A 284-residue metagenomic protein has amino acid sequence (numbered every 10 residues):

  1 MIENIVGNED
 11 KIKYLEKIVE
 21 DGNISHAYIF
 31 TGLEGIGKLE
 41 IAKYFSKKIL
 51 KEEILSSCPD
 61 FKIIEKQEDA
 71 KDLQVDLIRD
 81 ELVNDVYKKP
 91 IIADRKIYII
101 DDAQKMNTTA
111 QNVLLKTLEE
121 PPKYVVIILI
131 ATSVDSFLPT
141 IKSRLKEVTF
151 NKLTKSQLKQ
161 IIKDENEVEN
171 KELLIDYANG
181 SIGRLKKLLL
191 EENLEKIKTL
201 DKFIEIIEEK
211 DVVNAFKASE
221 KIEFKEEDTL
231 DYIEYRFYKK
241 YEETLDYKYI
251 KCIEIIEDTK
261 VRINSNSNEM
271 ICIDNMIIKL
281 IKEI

Functional and structural regions predicted by a protein language model:
M1-I54, K123-V126, S133-I284: Charged, glycine-rich active-site and insertion segments that engage polyanionic ligands
L15-V19, V75-I97, K105, T109 (+1 more regions): Conserved alpha-helical scaffold flanking the Walker A/P-loop in AAA+ ATPase domains
E52-K66: Conserved catalytic segments around the Walker B and adjacent sensor/switch elements of P-loop NTPase domains
E65-V75: STAS-typified acidic loop motif
D69, K105-M106, E120, S136 (+1 more regions): Residues immediately C-terminal
I99-I100, L129: Walker B beta-strand of ABC/ABC-like P-loop ATPase nucleotide-binding domains, specifically the conserved hydrophobic
N112-L129: Conserved catalytic/switch belt of AAA+ P-loop NTPases
